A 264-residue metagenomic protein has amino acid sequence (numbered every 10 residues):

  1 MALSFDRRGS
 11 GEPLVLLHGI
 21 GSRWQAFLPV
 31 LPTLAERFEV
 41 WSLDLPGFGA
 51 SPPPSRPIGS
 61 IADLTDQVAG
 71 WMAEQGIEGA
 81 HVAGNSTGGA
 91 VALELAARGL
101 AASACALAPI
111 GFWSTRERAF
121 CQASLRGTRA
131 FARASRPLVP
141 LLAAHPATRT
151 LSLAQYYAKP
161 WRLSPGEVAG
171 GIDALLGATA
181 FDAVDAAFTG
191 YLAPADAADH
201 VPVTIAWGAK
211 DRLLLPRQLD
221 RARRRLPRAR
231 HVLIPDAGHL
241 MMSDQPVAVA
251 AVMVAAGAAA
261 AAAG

Functional and structural regions predicted by a protein language model:
D6-P52: Conserved HGGG/HGGXW glycine-rich cap/lid loop of the alpha/beta-hydrolase fold
D44, H81, S103-C105: Residue in the alpha/beta-hydrolase core beta-strand immediately N-terminal to the catalytic nucleophile
A62-A80: Conserved acidic catalytic loop of the alpha/beta-hydrolase fold
G84, G88, A92: Gly/Ala-rich beta-loop-alpha elbow adjacent to hydrolase catalytic centers
A101-R136: Flexible "cap/lid" loop of the alpha/beta hydrolase fold
P140-A197: Conserved alpha/beta-hydrolase catalytic His-Asp/Glu region
G177-R224: Conserved serine/cysteine hydrolase catalytic core
P227-G264: Catalytic active-site module of serine/aspartate enzymes centered on a nucleophile-bearing elbow/loop
